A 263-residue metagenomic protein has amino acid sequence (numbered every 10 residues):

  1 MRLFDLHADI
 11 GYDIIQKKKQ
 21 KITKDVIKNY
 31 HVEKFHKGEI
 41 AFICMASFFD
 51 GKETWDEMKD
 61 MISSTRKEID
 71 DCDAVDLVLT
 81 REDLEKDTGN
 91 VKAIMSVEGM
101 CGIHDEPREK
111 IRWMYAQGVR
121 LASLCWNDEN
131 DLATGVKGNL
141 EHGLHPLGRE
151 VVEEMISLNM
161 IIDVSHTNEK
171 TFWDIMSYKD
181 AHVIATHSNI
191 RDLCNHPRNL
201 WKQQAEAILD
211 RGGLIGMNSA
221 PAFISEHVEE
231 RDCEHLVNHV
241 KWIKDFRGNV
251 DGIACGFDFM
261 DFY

Functional and structural regions predicted by a protein language model:
M1-L124, N130-E141, N195-Y263: N-terminal hydrophobic targeting/anchoring segments and the immediately downstream early-domain regions of hydrolases
A133-D210, L214-F223: Active-site core of metal-dependent hydrolases
